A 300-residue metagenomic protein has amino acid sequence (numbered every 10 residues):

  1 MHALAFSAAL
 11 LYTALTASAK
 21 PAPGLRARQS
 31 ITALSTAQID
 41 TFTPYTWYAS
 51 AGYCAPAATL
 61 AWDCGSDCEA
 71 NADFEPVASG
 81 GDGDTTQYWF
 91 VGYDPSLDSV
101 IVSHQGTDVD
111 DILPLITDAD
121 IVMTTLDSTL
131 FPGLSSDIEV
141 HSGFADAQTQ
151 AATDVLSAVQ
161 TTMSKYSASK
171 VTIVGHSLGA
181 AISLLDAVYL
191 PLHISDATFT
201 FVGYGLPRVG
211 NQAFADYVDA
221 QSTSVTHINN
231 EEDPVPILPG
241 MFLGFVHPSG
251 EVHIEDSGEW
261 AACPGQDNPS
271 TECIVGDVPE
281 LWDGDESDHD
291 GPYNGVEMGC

Functional and structural regions predicted by a protein language model:
M1-P23: Fungal secretory targeting signals
A5, K20-A33, F131, E139 (+2 more regions): Serine hydrolase/lipase
S18-D110, F131: Flexible, membrane-associating and regulatory peripheral segments of lipid-active enzymes
N71-I173, L192-A197, Q221-T223: A conserved cap/lid and substrate-binding interface adjacent to the catalytic center of lipid-processing enzymes
S96-L97, T107-V109, L178-G179, P207-V209 (+1 more regions): Conserved beta-strand elements of beta-rich interaction domains across eukaryotes, especially beta-propellers
L115-I116, L185, M241: Short coil/turn segments at secondary-structure boundaries
G175-G179, S183: Gly/Ala-rich beta-loop-alpha elbow adjacent to hydrolase catalytic centers
